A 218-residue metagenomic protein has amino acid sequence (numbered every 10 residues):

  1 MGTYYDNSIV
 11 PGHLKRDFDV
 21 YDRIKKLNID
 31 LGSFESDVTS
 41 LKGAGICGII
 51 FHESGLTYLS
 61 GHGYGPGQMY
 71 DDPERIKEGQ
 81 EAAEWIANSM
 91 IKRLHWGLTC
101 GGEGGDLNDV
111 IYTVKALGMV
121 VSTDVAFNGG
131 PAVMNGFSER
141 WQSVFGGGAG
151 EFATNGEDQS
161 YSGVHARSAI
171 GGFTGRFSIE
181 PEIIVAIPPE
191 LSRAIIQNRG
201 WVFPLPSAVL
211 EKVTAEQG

Functional and structural regions predicted by a protein language model:
G2-G218: Short, polar/acidic, helix-capping and beta-turn segments at strand->helix junctions that line the mouths
